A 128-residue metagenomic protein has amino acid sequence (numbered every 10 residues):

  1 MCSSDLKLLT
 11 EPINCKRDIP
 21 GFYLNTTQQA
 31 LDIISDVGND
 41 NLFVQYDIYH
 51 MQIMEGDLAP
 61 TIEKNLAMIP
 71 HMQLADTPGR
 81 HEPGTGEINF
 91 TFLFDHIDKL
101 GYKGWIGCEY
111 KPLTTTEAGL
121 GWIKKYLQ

Functional and structural regions predicted by a protein language model:
C2-S3: Short, small-residue-biased leader/transition segments that mark boundaries at the very start of proteins
K7-P12: Short beta-strand segments at enzyme active-site cores
N14-C15, K111: Conserved beta-strand edge residues that scaffold enzyme active sites
C15-F22: Surface-exposed cleft-lining segments at the edges of enzyme active sites
L24-Y46, H50-Q128: Histidine-acidic metal/acid-base catalytic patches
